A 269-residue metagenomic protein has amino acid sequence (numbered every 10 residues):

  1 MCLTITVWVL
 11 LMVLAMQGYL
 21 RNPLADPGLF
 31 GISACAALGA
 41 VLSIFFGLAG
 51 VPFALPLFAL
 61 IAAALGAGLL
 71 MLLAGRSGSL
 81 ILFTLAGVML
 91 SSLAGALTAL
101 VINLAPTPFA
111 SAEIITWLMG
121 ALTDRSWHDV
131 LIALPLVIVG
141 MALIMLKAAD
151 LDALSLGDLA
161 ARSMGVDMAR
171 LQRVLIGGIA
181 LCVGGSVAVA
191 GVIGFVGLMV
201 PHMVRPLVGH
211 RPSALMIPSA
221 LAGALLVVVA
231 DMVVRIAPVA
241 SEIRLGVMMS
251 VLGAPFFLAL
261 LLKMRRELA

Functional and structural regions predicted by a protein language model:
M1-A269: Alpha-helical transmembrane segments in inner-membrane proteins
